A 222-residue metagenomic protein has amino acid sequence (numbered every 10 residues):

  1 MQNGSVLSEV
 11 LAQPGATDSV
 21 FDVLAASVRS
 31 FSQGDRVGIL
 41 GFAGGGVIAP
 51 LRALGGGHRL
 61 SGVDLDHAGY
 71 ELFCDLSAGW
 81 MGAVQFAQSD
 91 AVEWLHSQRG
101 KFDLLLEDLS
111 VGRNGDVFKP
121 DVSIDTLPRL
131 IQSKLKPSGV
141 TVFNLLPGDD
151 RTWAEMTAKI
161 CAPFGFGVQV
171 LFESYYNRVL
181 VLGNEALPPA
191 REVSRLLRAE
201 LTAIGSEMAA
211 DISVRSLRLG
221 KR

Functional and structural regions predicted by a protein language model:
M1-Q2, D22: S-adenosyl-L-methionine
G4-S8, S110-D116, T141: A short, flexible beta-alpha/helix-coil linker loop
S5-P14, V28-S30, N177-R222: SAM/dcSAM-binding transferase cores
G15-P137, D149-T157, Y175: The AdoMet/dcAdoMet-binding core of the Class I SAM-like
G57-R59, M81-A83, S138, F164-G165 (+1 more regions): A generic structural signal for alpha->beta connector loops
S138-L145: Conserved beta-strand signature within the Rossmann-like core of class I S-adenosyl-L-methionine
V142, F164-Y175: Conserved S-adenosyl-L-methionine
